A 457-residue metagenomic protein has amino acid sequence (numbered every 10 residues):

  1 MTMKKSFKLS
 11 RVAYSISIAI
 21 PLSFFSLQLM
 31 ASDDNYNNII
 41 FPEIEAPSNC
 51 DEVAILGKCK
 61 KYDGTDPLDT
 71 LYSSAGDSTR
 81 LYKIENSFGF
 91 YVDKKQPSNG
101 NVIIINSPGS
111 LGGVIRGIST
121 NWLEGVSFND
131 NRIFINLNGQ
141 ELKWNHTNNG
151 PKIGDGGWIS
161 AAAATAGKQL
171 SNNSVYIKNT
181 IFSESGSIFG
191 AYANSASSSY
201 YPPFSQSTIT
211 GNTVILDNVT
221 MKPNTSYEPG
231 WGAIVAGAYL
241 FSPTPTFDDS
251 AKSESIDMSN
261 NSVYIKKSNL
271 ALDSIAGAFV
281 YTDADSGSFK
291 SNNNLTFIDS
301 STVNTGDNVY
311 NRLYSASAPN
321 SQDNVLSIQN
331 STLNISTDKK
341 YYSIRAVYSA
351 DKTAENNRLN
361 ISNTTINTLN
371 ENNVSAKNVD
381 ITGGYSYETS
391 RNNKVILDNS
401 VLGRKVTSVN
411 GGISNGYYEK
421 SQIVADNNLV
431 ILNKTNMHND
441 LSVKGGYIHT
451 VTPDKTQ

Functional and structural regions predicted by a protein language model:
T2-A31: Gram-negative bacterial Sec-dependent N-terminal signal peptides
D34-S187, Y192-S274, F279-D380, Y385-S408 (+2 more regions): Surface-exposed loop/turn motifs in large extracellular/passenger domains
